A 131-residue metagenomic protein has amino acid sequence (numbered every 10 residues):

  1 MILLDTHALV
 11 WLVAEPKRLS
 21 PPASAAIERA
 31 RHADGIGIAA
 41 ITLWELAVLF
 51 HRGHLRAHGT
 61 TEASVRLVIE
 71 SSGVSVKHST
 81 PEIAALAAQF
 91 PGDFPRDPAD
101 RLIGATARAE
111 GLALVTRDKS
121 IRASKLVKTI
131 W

Functional and structural regions predicted by a protein language model:
M1-I38, R52-L67, E110, K119-S120 (+1 more regions): Short, well-structured N-terminal submotif of metal-dependent ribonuclease cores
D5, E45, D100, D118: Acidic active-site catalytic centers that drive phospho-/nucleotidyl reactions and related ester hydrolyses
A8-V10, V48, D100-G104: Hydrophobic side chains within alpha-helical segments
V10-L12, A47-L49, A85-A88: A short acidic, helix-capping loop that chelates divalent metal ions and anchors anionic groups
R56-E62, E70-R117: Active-site neighborhoods of divalent-metal-dependent phosphate/nucleic-acid chemistry enzymes
S72, S124-L126: Short, structured coil segments at secondary-structure junctions
